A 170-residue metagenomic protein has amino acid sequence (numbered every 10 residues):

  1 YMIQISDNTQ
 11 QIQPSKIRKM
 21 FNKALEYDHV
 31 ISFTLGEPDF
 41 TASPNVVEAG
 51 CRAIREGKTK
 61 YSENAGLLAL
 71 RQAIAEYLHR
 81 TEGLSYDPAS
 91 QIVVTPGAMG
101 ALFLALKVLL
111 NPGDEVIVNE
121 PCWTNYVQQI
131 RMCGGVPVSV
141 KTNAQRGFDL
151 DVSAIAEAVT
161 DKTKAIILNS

Functional and structural regions predicted by a protein language model:
N8-G97, L104: N-terminal small-domain helix-loop-helix segment of the aminotransferase-like
K23, A105, A154-A158: CheY-like receiver
Y86-I92, P112-E115, D161-K162: Short acidic capping loops at alpha-helix termini that bridge into adjacent secondary structure
V108-I130: Conserved PLP-anchoring active-site segment centered on the Schiff-base-forming lysine
M132-V138: A short helix-loop-beta submotif of the ANL/AMP-binding
V138, A144-S170: Active-site phosphate-binding strand-loop segment of PLP-dependent enzymes
